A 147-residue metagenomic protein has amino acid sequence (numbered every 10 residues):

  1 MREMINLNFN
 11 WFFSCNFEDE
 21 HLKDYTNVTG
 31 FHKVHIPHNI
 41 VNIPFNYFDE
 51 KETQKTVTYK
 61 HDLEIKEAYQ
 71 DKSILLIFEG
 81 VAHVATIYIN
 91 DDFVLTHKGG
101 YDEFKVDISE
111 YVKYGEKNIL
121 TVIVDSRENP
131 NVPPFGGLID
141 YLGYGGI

Functional and structural regions predicted by a protein language model:
E3-E18, N39, Q54-I147: Accessory beta-strand-rich segments of carbohydrate-active enzymes
N10-I36: Predominantly extracellular/luminal regions of secreted and cell-surface proteins, especially disulfide-bonded
I40-F48: N-terminal glycine-rich cofactor-binding segment
